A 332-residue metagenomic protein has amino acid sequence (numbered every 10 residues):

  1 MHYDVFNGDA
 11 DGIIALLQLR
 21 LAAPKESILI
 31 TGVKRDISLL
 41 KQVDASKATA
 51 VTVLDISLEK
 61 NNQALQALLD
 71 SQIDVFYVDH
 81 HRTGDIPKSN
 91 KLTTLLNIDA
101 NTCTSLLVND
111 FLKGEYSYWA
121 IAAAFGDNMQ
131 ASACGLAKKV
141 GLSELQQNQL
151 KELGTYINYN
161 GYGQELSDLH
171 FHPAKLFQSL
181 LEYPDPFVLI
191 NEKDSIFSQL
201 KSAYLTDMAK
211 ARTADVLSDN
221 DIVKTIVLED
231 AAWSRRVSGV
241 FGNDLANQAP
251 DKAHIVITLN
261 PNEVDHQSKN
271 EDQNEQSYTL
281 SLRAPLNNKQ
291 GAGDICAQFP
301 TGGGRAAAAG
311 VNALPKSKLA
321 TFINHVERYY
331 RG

Functional and structural regions predicted by a protein language model:
M1-N158, I226, A232, R236-G242 (+2 more regions): Replace "Mg2+/Mn2+-dependent" with "divalent metal-dependent
S27-V33, L176-Q178, T206-M208: Short acidic/polar alpha-helix capping motifs at helix-coil junctions
D44, H172-V188, V227, G291 (+1 more regions): Short, solvent-exposed coil/turn linker segments
L58, G161-P173, E192-A203, F241 (+1 more regions): Short N-terminal helix-initiation segments at or just after the protein's N-terminus
P87-S89, G135, I157-G161, L166-S167 (+3 more regions): Extended interaction regions within the primary functional domain
I98-D99, S179-V227: Oxyanion-binding "anion nests"
V140-P184: Loop-centered beta-sheet repeat module
